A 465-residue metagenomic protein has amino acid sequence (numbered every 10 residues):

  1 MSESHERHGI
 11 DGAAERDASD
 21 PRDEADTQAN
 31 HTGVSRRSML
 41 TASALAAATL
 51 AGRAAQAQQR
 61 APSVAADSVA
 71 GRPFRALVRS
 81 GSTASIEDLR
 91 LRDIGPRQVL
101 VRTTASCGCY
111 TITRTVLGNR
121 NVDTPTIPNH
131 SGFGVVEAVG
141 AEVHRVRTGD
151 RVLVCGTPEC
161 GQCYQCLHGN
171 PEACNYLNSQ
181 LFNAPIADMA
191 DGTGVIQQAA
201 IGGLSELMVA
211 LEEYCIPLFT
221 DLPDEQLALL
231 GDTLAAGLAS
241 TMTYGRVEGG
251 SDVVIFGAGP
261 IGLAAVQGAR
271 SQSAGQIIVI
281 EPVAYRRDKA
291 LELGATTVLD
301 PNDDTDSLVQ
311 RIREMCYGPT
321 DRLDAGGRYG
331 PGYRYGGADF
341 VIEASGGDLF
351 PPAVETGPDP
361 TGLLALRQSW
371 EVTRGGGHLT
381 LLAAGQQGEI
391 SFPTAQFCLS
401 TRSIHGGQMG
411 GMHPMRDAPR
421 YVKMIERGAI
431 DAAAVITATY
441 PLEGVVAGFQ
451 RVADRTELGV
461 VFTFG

Functional and structural regions predicted by a protein language model:
M1-V34: N-terminal secretory signal peptides
E3, D321, Y335, G347 (+2 more regions): C-terminal substrate-binding/catalytic core of Rossmann-like NAD(P)-dependent dehydrogenases/reductases
E3-H5, H31-F133, G202, E206-A210 (+2 more regions): Short N-terminal strand-loop motif that marks the start of NAD(P)H/FAD-dependent oxidoreductase cofactor-binding domains
A46, E206, Y214, F219-D306 (+1 more regions): Mid-domain Rossmann-like dinucleotide-binding core that forms the NAD(H)/NADP(H) cofactor-binding site
T49-R72, R322-L323, P331, Y335 (+6 more regions): C-terminal capping/lid region of NAD(P)-dependent oxidoreductase domains
R92-C107, V116-L167, E172, F219-D221: Glycine-rich beta-strand-centered segment in the early N-terminal region that forms part of a ligand/cofactor-binding
R114, C160-F256: NAD(P)H dinucleotide-binding glycine-rich loop of Rossmann-like/cofactor-binding domains, especially the beta1-alpha1
G245-G249, Q272, L293-S403: Glycine-rich cofactor phosphate-binding loops and adjacent beta1-alpha1 units of small-molecule cofactor enzyme domains
